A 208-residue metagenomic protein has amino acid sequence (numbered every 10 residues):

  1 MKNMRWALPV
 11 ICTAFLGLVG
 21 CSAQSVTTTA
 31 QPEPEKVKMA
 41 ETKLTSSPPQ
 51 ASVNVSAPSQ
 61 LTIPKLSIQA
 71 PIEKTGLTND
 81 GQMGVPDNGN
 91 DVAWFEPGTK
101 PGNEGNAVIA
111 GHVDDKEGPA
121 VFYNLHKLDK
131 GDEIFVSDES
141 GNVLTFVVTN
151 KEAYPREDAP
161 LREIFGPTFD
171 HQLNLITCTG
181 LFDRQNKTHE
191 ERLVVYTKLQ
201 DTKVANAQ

Functional and structural regions predicted by a protein language model:
M1-L8: Bacterial N-terminal signal peptides that target proteins for export
I11-F15: Hydrophobic helical h-region of N-terminal Sec-dependent signal peptides in bacterial secretory/periplasmic proteins
G17-G20: C-terminal motif of bacterial Sec signal peptides marking the signal peptidase cleavage site
S22-D129, F135-N142, N150-Q208: Solvent-exposed, non-transmembrane regions of membrane-associated and secreted proteins
V147: Long, charged/polar, surface-exposed segments that mediate recognition or autoinhibition
